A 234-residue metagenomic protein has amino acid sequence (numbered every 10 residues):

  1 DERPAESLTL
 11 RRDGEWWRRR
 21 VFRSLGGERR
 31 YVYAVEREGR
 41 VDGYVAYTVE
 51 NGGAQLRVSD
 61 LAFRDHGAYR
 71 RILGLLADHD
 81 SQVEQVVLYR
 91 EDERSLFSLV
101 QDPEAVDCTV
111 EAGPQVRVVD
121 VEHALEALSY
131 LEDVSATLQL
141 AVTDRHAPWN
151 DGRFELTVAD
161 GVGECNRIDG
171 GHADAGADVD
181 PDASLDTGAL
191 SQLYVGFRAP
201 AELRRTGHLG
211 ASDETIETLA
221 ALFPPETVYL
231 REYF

Functional and structural regions predicted by a protein language model:
D1-F234: Intrinsically disordered, low-complexity, positively biased terminal segments
